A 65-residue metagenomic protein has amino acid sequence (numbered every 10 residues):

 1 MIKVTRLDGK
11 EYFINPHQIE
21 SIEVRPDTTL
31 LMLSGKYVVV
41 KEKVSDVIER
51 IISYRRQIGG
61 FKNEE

Functional and structural regions predicted by a protein language model:
M1-F13, H17-E65: Eukaryotic intrinsically disordered, low-complexity regulatory linkers and tails enriched in Ser/Thr/Pro
